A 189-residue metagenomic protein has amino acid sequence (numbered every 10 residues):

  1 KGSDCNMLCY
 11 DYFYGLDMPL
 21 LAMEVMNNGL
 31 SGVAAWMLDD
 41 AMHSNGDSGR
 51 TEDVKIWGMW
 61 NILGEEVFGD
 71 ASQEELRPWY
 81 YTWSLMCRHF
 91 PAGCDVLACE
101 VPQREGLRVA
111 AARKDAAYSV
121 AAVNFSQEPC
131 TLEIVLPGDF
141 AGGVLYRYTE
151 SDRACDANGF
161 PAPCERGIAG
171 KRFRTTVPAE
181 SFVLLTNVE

Functional and structural regions predicted by a protein language model:
K1-S84, R88-F90, C94-L107: Aromatic/acidic polysaccharide-binding cleft in carbohydrate-active enzymes
G2-D4, A34-L38, E100, A122-N124 (+3 more regions): Active-site proximal loops enriched in glycine and acidic residues that flank catalytic Cys/His/Asp and coordinate
V25, V33, W83, V120 (+3 more regions): Hydrophobic, well-ordered secondary-structure elements that form the walls of internal hydrophobic environments
A41, E128, R153: Surface-exposed, flexible loop/turn segments at secondary-structure boundaries
P102-F140, Y148, E180, L184: Carbohydrate-binding surface patches
I134-R166: C-terminal accessory region downstream of the catalytic core in glycan-modifying enzymes
P163-E189: C-terminal beta-strand-rich structural cap/linker in extracellular carbohydrate-active enzymes
